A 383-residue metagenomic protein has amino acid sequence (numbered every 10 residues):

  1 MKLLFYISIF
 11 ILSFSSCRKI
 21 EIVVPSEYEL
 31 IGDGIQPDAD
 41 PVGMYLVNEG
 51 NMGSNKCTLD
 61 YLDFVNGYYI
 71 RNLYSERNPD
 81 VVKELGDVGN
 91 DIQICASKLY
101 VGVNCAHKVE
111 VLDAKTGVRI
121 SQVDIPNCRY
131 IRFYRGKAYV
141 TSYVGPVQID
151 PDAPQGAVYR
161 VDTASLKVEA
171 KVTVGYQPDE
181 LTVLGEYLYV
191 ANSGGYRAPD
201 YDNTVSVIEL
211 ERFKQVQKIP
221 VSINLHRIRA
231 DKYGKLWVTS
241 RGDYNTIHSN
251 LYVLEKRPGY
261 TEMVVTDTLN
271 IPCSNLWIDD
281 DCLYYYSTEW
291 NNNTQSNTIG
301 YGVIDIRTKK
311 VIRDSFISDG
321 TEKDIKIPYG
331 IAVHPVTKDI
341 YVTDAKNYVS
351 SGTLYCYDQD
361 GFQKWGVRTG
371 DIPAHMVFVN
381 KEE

Functional and structural regions predicted by a protein language model:
M1-I7: Sec-dependent signal peptide recognition, specifically the positively charged N-region followed immediately by
S13-S16: C-terminal motif of bacterial Sec signal peptides marking the signal peptidase cleavage site
R18-E383: Predominantly soluble domains enriched in secretory-pathway, periplasmic, or organellar proteins
